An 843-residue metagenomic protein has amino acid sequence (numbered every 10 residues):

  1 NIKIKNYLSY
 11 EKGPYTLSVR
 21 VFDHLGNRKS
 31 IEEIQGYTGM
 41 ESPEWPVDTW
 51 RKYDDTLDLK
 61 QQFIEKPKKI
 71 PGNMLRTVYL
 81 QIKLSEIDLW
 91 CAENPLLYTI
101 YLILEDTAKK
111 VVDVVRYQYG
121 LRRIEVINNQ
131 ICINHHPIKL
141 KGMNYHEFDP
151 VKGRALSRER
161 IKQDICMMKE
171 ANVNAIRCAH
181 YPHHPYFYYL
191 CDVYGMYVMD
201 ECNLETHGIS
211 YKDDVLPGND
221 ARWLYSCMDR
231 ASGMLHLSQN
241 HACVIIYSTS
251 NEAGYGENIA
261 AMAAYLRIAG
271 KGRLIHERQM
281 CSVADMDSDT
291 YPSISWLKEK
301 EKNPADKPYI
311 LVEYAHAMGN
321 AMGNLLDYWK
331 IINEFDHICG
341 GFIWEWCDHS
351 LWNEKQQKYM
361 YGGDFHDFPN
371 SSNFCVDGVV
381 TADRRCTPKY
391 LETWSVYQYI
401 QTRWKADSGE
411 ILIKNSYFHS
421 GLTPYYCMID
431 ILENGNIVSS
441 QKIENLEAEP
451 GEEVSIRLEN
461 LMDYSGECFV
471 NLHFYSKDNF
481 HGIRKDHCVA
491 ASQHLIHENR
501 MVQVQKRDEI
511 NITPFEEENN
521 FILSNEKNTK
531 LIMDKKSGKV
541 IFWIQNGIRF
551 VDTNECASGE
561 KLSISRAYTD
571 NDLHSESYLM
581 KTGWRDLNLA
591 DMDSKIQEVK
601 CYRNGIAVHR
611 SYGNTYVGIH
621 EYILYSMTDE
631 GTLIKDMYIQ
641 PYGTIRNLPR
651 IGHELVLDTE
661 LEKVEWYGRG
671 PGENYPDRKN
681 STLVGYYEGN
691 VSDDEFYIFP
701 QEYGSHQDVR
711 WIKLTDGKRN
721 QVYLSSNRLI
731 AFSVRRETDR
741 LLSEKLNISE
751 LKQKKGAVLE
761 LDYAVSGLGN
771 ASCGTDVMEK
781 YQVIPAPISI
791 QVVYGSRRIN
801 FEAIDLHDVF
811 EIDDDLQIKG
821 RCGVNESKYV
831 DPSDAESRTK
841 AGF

Functional and structural regions predicted by a protein language model:
I2-Q35, V47-W50, D54-D55, K60-F63 (+3 more regions): Beta-strand-rich binding/interaction modules
Y7-S9, I245-Y247, E301-G451, R457 (+4 more regions): Substrate-binding clefts and catalytic carboxylate motifs of secreted carbohydrate-active enzymes
Y10-G13, L84-L97, D463-F469: Short glycine/proline/serine/threonine-rich loop/turn segments at secondary-structure transition edges
Q35-T38, V112-E125, H135, F480-Q505: Short beta-strand elements
N73-L80, E449-E459, I784-S796: Short Pro-Gly-centered flexible turn/kink motifs
L89, Y101-M168: N-terminal carbohydrate-binding accessory modules
C91, N460-G466, F480, H494-Y829: Beta-strand/loop-rich accessory regions of lumenal/periplasmic or secreted enzymes, predominantly carbohydrate-active
C166-M168, A175-T381: Substrate-binding/catalytic cleft of secreted carbohydrate-active enzymes, primarily glycoside hydrolases
